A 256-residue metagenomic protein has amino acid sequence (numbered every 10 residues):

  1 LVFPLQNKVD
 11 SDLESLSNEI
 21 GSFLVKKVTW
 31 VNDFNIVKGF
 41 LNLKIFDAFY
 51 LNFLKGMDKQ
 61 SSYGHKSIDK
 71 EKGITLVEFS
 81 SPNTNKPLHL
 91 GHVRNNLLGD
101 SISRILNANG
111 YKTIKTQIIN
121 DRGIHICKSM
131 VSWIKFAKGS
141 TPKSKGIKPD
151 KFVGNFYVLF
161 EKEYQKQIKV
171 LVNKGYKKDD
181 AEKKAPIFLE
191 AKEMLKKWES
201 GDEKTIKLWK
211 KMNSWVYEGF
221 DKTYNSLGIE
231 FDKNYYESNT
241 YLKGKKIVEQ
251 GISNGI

Functional and structural regions predicted by a protein language model:
L1-I256: NTP-dependent nucleotidyl-transfer catalytic core
